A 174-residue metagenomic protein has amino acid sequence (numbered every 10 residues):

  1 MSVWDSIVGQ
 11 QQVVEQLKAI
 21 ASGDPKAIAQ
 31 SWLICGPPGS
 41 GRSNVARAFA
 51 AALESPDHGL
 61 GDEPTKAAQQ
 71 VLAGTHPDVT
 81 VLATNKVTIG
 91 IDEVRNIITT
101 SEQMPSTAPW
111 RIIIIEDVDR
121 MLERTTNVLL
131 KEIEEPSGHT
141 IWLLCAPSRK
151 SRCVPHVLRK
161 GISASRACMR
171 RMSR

Functional and structural regions predicted by a protein language model:
M1-R124: Clamp-loader machinery-focused feature within the broader ASCE/P-loop NTPase space
V13, N85, S148, A164-R166: Short, solvent-exposed coil/turn elements at secondary-structure transition points
I28-A29, T75-D78, A108-W110, P136-T140 (+2 more regions): Short glycine-/polar-rich loops that comprise or flank the Walker A/P-loop and associated switch/sensor motifs
S40, K150-S151: Short alpha-helical
A51, L130-E132, L158-G161: Glycine-rich, phosphate-binding/catalytic loops in enzymes
E102-Q103, N127-L144: Conserved catalytic/switch belt of AAA+ P-loop NTPases
E116-D117, L144-R149, A167: A short beta-strand-to-loop transition that corresponds to the Sensor-1 phosphate-sensing loop of AAA+ P-loop ATPases
R152-R174: Conserved AAA+ ATPase core "coupling" helix
